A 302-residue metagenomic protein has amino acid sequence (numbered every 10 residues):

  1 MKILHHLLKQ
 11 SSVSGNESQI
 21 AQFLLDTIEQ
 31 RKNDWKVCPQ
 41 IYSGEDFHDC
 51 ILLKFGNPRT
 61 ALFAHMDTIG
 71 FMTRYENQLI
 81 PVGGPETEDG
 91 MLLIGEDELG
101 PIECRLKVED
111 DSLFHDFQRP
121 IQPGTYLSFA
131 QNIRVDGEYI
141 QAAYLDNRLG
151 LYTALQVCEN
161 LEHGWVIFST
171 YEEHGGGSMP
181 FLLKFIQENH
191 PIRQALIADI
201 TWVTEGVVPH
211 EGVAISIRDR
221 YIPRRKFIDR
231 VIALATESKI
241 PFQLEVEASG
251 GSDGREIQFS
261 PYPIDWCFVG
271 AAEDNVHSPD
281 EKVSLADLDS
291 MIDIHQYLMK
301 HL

Functional and structural regions predicted by a protein language model:
M1-L302: N-terminal hydrophobic/helix-forming segments and targeting peptides
